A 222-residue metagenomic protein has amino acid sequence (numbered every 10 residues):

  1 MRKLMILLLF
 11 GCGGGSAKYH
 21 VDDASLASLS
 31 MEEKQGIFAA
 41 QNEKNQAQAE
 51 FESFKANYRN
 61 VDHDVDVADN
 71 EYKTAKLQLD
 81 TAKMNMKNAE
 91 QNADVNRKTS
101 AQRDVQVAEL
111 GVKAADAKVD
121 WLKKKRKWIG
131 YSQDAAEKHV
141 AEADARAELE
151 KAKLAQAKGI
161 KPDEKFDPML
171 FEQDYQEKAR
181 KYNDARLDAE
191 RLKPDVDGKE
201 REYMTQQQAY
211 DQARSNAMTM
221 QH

Functional and structural regions predicted by a protein language model:
M1-G13: Sec-dependent bacterial lipoprotein signal peptides
M5-I6, I37, A47, M86 (+7 more regions): Sequence-pattern detector for short linear motifs and compositional/periodic biases rather than a specific fold
C12-M31: Bacterial Sec signal peptide processing site at the extreme N-terminus
M31-A47: N-terminal targeting signals for Sec/Tat export/insertion, comprising classic cleavable signal peptides
N42-L77, T81-M84, R180, L187 (+3 more regions): Extended alpha-helical stalk/coiled-coil segments
V61-E172: Extended alpha-helical coiled-coil "stalk/arm" regions that act as elongated linkers or oligomerization scaffolds
P168-H222: C-terminal amphipathic alpha-helix
